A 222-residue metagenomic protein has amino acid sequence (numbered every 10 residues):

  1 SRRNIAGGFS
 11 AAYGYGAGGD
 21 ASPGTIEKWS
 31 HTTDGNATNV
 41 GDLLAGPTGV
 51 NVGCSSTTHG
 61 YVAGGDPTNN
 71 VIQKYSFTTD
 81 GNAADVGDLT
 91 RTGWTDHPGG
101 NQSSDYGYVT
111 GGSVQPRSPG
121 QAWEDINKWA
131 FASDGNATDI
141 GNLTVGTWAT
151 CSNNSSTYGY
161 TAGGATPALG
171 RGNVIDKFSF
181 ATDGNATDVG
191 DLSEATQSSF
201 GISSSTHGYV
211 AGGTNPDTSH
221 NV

Functional and structural regions predicted by a protein language model:
S1-V222: Polar, enzyme-active/binding microenvironments
